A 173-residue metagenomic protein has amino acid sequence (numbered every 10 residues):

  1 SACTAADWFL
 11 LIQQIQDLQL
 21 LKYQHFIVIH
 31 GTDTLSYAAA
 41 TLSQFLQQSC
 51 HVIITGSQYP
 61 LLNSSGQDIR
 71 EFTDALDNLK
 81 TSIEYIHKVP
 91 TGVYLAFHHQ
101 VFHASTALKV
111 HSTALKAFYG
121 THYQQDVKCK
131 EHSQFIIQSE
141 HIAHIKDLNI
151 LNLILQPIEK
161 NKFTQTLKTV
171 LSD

Functional and structural regions predicted by a protein language model:
S1-S172: Active-site histidine-anchored catalytic micro-motif
